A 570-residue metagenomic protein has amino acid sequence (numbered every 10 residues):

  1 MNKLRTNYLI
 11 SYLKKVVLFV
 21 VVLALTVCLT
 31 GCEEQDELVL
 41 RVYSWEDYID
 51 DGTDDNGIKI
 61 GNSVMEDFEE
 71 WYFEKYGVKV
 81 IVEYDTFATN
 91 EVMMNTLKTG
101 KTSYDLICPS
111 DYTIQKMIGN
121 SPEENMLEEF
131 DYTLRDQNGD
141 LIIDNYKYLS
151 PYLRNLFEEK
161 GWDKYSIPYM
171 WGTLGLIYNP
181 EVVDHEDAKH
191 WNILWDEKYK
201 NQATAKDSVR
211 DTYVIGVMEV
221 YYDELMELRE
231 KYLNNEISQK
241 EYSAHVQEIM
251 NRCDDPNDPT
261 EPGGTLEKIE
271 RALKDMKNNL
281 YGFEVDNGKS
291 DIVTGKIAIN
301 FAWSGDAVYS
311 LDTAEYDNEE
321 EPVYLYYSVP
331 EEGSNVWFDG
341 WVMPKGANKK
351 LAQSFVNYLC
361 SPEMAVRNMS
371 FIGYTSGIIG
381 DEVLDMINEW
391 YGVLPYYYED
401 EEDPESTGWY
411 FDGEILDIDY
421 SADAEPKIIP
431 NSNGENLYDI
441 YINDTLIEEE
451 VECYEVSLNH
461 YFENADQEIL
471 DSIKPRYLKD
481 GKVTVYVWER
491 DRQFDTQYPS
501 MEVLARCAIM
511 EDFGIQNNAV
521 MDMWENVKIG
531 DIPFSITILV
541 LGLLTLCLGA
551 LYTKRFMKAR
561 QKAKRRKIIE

Functional and structural regions predicted by a protein language model:
V27-G31: C-terminal motif of bacterial Sec signal peptides marking the signal peptidase cleavage site
E34-N120, L141: Early extracytoplasmic/lumenal segment of secretory-pathway proteins
Y43-G61, S110-K296, S310-T313: Extracytoplasmic ligand-binding site segments that recognize negatively charged/polar headgroups
N278-G346, M386, W390-Y397: Extracytoplasmic/periplasmic substrate-binding proteins
D339-Y498: Mature extracytoplasmic/periplasmic domains
V527-L544: Juxtamembrane/start-of-transmembrane alpha-helix segments at the extracytoplasmic/lumenal side of membrane anchors
L544-K558: Alpha-helical transmembrane segments
K558-E570: Cytoplasmic C-terminal tails of single-pass
